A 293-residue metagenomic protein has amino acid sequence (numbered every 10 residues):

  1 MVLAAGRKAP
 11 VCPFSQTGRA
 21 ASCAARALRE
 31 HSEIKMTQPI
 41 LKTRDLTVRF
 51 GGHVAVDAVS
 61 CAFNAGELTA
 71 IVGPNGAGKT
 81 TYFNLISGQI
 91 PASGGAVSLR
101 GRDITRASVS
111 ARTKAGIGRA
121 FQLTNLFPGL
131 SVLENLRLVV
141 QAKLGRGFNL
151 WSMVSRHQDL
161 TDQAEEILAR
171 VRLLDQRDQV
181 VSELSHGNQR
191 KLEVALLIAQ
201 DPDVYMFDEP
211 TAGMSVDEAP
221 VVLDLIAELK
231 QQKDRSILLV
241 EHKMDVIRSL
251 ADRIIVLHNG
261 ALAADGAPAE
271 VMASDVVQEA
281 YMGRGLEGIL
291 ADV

Functional and structural regions predicted by a protein language model:
M1-V2, V11, I34, V56: Short hydrophobic transmembrane-like helices used for membrane targeting/insertion
V2-K8, A20-A21: Intrinsic, low-complexity polybasic segments
A25-E30: N-terminal polybasic/positive-inside topogenic patches
T37-V293: Glycine-rich phosphate-binding loops of nucleotide-dependent enzymes
